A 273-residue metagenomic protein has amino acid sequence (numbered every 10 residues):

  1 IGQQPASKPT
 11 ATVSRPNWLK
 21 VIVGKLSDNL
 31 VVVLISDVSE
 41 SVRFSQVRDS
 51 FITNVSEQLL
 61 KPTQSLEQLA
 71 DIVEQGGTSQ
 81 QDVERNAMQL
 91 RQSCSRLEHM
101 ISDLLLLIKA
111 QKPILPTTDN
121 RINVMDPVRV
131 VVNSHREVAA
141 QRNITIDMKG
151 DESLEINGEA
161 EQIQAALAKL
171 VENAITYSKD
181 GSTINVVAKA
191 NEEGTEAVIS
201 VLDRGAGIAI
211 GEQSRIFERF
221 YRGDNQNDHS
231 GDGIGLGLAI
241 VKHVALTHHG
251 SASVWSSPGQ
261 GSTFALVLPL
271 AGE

Functional and structural regions predicted by a protein language model:
Q92-L97: Short alpha-helical segment of the dimerization/phosphotransfer core of two-component systems
K112-T117, E155-G158: Conserved micro-motifs of the catalytic ATP-binding
T118-N133, A190: A conserved beta-strand-to-alpha-helix junction within the catalytic ATP-binding
T118-R121, A140, T145-L154: Conserved catalytic submotifs in the C-terminal HATPase_c
A174-I175: Short helix-loop "hinge" at the ATP-lid/N-box region of the Bergerat-fold HATPase_c
I208-F220: Short conserved segment of the HATPase_c
H249-W255: Glycine-rich ATP-binding loops of the HATPase_c
